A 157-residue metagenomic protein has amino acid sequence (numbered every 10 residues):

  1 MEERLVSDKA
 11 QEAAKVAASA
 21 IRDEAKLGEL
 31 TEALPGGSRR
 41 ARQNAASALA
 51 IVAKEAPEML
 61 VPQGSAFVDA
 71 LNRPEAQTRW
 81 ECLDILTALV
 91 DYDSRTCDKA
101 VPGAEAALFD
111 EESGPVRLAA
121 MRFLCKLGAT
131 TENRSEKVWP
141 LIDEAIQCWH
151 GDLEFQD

Functional and structural regions predicted by a protein language model:
M1-Q43, I51: N-terminal alpha-helical scaffold/docking segments in eukaryotic complex subunits
E2-V6, L34-S38, A70-P74, L108-E112 (+1 more regions): Alpha-solenoid helical repeat architecture
S7-Q11, E24, R39-R40, A76-Q77 (+2 more regions): Alpha-helix N-cap/helix-start positions at coil->helix boundaries
I21-L34, P57-A70, R95-L108, E132-Q147: Amphipathic alpha-helical scaffolding segments comprising HEAT/armadillo-like alpha-solenoid repeats
A45-A48, C82, A120, F155-D157: Conserved hydrophobic register position within alpha-solenoid helical repeats
A50-I51, T87, C125-K126: Structural signature of alpha-helical solenoid repeat scaffolds
S65-A119: Hydrophobic, well-structured mid-protein blocks that either form specific transmembrane helices
A107, G114, M121-D157: Extended alpha-helical scaffolding segments
